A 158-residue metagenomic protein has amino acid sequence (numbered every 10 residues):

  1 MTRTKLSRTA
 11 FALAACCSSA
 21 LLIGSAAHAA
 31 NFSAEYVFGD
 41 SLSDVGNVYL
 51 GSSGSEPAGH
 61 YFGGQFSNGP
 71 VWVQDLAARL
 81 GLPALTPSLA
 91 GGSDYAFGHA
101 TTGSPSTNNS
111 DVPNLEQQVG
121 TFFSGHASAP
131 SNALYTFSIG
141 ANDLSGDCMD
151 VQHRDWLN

Functional and structural regions predicted by a protein language model:
R3, F11, C16, A26-N158: Conserved active-site regions of diverse hydrolases
L21-I23: N-terminal targeting leader peptides, primarily classical Sec-type signal peptides for secretion
